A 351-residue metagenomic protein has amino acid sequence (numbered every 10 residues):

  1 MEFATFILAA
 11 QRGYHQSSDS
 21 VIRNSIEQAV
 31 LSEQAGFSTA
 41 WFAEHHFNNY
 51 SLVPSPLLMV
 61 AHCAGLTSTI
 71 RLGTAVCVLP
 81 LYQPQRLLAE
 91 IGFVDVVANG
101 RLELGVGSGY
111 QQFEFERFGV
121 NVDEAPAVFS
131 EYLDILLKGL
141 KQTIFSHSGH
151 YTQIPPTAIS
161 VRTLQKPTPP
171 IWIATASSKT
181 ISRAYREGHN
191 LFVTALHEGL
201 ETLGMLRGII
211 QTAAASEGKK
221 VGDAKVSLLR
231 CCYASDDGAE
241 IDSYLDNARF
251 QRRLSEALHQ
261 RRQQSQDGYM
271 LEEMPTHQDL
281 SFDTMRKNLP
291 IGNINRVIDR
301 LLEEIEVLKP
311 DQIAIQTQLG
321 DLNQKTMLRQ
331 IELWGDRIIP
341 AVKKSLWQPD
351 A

Functional and structural regions predicted by a protein language model:
M1-L72, K166-P169: N-terminal beta1-alpha1-beta2 module of alpha/beta enzyme domains
M1-Q16, Q111-E114, Q153-P167, M270-R286: N-terminal small/glycine-rich loop or linker at the start of catalytic domains across soluble metabolic enzymes
F3, G36, E44, C63 (+10 more regions): Conserved, mostly hydrophobic/aromatic
F3-T5, A40-F42, L72-T74, L102-V106 (+4 more regions): Hydrophobic faces of well-ordered beta-strands that scaffold small-molecule active sites in alpha/beta enzyme cores
A9-I22, C77-Q85, Q165-T175, Y233 (+1 more regions): Active-site mouth loops of central-metabolism enzymes
T39-C63, V78, Y110, L196-E198 (+1 more regions): Glycine-rich, proline-tolerant flexible connector loops at the mouths of alpha/beta enzymes
Q83-H189, E201-G204, G208-D223: Internal, glycine-rich beta/alpha segment that forms the wall or movable "lid" of small-molecule/cofactor binding
E124-I159, E201-P310, K343-A351: An alpha-helical appendage that flanks or caps ligand/catalytic pockets
